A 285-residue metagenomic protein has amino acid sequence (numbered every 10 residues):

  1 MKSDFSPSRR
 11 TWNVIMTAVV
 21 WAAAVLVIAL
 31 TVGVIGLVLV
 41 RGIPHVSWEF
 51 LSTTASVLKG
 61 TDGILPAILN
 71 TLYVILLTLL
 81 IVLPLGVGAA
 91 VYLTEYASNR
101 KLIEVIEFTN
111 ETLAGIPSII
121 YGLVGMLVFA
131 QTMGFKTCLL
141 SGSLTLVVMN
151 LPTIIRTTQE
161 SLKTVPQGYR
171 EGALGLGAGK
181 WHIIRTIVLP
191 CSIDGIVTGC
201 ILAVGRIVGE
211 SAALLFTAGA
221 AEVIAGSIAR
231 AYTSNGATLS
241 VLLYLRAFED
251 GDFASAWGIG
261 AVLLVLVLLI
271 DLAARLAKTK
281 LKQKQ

Functional and structural regions predicted by a protein language model:
K2-A22, G36-T78, N99, L245-A254: Periplasmic/extracellular loop-to-transmembrane helix junction in inner-membrane transport proteins
A55-L58, D62, L214-L264: Interhelical loop and adjacent transmembrane-helix boundary motif in polytopic membrane transport permeases
L69, Y73-I81, L85, A89 (+4 more regions): Hydrophobic alpha-helical transmembrane segments of multipass integral membrane proteins, especially permease/channel
T78-N110, L123, R275-K280: Transmembrane-helix boundary motif in ABC transporter permease subunits
L79, T158, K180-A218: Transmembrane alpha-helices
L93, Q159, K163, I201 (+1 more regions): C-terminal transmembrane helix and the adjacent membrane-cytosol boundary/short C-terminal tail of inner/organellar
E111-V147: Generic hydrophobic transmembrane alpha-helix motif, especially the helices
P117, L176-G177, P190: Glycine/proline-centered hinge or cleavage motifs at structural transition points of membrane proteins
